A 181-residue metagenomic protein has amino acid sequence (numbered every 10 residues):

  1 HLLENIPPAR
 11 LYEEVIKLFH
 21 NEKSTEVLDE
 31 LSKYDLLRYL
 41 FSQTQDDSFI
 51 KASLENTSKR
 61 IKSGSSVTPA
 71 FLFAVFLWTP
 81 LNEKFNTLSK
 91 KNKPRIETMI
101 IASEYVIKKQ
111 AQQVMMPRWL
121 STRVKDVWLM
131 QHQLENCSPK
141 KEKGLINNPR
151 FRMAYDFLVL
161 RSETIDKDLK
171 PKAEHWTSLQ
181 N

Functional and structural regions predicted by a protein language model:
H1-L88: Glycine- and charge-enriched loop/helix tracts that form the active or gating conduit in phosphate/cation-handling
P7, L11, K23-V27, S53 (+6 more regions): Alpha-helical structural motif
P7, T68-P69, K90-T98, S138-E142 (+2 more regions): Alpha-helix capping and helix-coil boundary motifs
Q43-D46, T87-K90, D168-W176: Composition- and surface-driven signal marking solvent-exposed, interaction-prone regions in large proteins
F76-K141: C-terminal structural cap/anchor segments
Q112-N181: Charged substrate- and nucleic-acid-binding regions of tRNA-handling and nucleotidyl-transfer enzymes, centered on
